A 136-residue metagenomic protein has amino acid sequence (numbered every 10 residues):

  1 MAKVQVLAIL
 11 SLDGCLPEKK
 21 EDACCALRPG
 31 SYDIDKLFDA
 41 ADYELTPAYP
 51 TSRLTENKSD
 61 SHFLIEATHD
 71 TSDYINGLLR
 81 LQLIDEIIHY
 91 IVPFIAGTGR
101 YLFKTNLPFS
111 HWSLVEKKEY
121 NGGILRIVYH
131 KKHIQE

Functional and structural regions predicted by a protein language model:
M1-E136: Enzymes that bind and transform nitrogen-containing heteroaromatic metabolites
